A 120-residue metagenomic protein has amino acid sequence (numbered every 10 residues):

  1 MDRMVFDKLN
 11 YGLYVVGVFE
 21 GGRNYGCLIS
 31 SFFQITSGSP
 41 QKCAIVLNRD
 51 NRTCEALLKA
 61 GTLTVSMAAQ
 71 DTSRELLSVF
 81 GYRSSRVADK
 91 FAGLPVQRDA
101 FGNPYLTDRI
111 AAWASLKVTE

Functional and structural regions predicted by a protein language model:
M1-E120: Active-site-proximal mixed secondary-structure blocks
